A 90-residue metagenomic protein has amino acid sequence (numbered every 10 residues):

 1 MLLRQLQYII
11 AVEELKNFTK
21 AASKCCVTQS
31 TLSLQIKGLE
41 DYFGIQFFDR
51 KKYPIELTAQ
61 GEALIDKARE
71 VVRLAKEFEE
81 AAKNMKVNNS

Functional and structural regions predicted by a protein language model:
L2-Q5, Q29, G61, A68: The N-cap/first-turn positions of alpha helices within or immediately adjacent to helix-turn-helix DNA-binding domains
I10-T28: Short helix-boundary/capping micro-motifs
N17-F18, I36, R50: Helix-turn-helix DNA-binding elements, focusing on the entry/boundary residues of the two helices that contact DNA
S23-K24, D41, E62: Alpha-helical residues within the helix-turn-helix
E40-L57, E79: A short LG(V/I)-centered, amphipathic sequence patch enriched for acidic residue(s) preceding the LG motif
K76-K83: A short, exposed helix-loop element centered on a Lys and neighboring polar residues
K83-S90: Interdomain hinge and pocket-entrance segments immediately C-terminal to HTH DNA-binding domains
